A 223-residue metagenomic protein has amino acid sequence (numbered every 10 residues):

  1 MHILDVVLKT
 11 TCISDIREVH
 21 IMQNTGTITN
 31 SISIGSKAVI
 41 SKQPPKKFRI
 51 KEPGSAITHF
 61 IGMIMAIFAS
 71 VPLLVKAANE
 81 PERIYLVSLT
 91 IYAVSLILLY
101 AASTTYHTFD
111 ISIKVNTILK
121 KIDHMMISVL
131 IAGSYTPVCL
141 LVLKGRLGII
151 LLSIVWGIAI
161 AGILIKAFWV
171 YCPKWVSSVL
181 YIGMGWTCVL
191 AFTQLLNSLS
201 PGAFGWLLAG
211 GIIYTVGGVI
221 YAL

Functional and structural regions predicted by a protein language model:
M1-L4, I220: Short intrinsically disordered, low-complexity coil segments enriched in acidic
I3-V6, I21: Short hydrophobic alpha-helical segments enriched in small aliphatic residues
Q23-L223: Multi-pass alpha-helical transmembrane bundles in non-GPCR membrane proteins that perform intramembrane catalysis
